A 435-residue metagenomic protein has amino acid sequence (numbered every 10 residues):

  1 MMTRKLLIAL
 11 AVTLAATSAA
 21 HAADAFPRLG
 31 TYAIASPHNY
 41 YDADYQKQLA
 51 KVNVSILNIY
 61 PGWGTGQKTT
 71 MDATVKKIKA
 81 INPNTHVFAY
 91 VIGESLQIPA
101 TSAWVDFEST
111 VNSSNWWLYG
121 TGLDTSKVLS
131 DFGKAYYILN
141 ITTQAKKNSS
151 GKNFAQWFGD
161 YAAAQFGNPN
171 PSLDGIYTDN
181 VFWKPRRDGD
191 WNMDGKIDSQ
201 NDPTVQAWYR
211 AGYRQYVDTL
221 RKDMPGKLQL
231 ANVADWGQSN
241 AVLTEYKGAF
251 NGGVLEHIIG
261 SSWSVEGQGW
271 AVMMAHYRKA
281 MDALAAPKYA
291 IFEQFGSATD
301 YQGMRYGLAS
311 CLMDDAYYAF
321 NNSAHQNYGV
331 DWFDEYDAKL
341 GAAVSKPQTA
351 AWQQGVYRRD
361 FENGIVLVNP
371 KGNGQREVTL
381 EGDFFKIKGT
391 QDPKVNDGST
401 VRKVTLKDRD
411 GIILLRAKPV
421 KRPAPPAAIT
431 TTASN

Functional and structural regions predicted by a protein language model:
M2-A20: Gram-negative bacterial Sec-dependent N-terminal signal peptides
A9-L10, A33, A427: Intrinsically disordered, low-complexity segments enriched in polar/charged small residues
A22-V420: Glycan-processing catalytic domains of CAZymes
R422-P426: Intrinsically disordered, low-complexity proline-rich regions
A427-A433: Intrinsically disordered, low-complexity segments enriched in small/polar and acidic residues
